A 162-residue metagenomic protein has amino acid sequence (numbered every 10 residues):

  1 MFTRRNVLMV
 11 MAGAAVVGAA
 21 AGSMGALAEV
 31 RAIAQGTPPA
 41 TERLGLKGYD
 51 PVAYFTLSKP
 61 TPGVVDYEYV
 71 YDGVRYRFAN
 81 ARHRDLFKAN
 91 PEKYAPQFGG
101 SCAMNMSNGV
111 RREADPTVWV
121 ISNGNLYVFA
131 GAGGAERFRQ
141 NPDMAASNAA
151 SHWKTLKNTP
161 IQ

Functional and structural regions predicted by a protein language model:
M1-A15: N-terminal secretory signal peptides and thylakoid transit peptides that target proteins across membranes
F2, G22-Q162: Charged, low-complexity intrinsically disordered segments
V16-G22: Hydrophobic alpha-helical segments of integral membrane proteins
